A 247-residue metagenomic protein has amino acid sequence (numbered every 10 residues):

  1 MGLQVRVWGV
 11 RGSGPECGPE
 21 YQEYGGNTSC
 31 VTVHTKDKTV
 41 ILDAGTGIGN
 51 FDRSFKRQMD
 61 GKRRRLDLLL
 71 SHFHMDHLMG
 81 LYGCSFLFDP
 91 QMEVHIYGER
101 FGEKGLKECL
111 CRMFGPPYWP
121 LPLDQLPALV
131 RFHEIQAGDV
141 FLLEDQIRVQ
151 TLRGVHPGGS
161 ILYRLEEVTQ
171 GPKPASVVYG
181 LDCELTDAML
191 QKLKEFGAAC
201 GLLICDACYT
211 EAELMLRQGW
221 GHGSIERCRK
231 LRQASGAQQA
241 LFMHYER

Functional and structural regions predicted by a protein language model:
M1-V178: Binuclear metal-dependent hydrolase catalytic cores
G180-D182: DG-centered beta-turn motif at the end of beta-strands
E184-R247: Cap/insert and terminal regions of metallo-dependent hydrolase folds
